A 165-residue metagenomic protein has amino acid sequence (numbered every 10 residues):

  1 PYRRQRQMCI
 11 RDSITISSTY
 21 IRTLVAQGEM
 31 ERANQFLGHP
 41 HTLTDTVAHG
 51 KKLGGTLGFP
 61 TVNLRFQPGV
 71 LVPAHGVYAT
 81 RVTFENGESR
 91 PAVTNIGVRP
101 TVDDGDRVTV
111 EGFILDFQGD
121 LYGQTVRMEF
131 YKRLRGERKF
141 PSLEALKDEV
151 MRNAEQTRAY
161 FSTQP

Functional and structural regions predicted by a protein language model:
P1-I10: Single conserved hydrophobic/aromatic residue that forms the stacking wall/gate of nucleotide- or nucleobase-binding
M8, H41, V82: Short beta-strand segments in beta-sandwich/barrel cores
I10-I14, D148: Residue-level marker of intrinsically disordered, low-complexity segments enriched for small/polar residues
R11, Y20-T23, R133-G136: Short, flexible active-site loop motifs that bind/organize anionic cofactors or intermediates
I14-V62: Anionic-ligand-binding alpha/beta catalytic cores of soluble enzymes and soluble regulatory domains that recognize
G50-P165: Phosphate/ribose-recognition catalytic cores of enzymes acting on nucleotide-derived substrates
